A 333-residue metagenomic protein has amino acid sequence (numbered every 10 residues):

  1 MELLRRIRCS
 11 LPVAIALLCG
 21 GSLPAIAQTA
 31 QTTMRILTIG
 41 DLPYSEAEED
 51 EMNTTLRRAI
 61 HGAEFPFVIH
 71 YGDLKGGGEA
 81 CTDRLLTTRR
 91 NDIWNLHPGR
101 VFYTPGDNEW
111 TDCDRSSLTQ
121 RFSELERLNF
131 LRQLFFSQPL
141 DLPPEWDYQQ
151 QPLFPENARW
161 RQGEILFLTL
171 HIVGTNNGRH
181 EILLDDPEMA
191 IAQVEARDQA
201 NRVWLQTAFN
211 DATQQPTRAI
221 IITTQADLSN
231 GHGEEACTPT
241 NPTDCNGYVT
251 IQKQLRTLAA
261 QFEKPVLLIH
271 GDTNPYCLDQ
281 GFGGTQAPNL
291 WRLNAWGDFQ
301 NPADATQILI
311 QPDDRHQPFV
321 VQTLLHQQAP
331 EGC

Functional and structural regions predicted by a protein language model:
E2-L11: Bacterial N-terminal signal peptides that target proteins for export
S10-S22: Bacterial N-terminal signal peptides
A27-L85: N-terminal active-site segment of His-dependent metallophosphoesterases
R35-I39, P66-G76, R100-P105, E109-D112 (+6 more regions): Structural recognition of the beta-strand scaffold that forms the well-ordered cores of secreted hydrolase catalytic
E49-R57, D83-N91, L128, R132 (+4 more regions): Extracytoplasmic/secreted envelope proteins and their assembly/folding machinery, especially bacterial periplasmic
R58-F67, N95, L168, L184-G281: His/acidic metal-ligating clusters that form di-metal
A80, L85-A200, G283-P312: Extended active-site neighborhood of metal-dependent phosphoesterases/phosphodiesterases
Q311-C333: A short C-terminal boundary segment appended to hydrolase-like catalytic domains
